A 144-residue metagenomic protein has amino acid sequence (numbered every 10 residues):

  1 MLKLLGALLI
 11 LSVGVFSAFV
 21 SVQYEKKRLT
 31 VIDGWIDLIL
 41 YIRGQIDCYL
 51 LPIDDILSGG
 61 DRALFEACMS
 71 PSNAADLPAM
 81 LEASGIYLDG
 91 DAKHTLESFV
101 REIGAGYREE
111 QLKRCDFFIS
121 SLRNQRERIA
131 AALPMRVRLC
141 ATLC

Functional and structural regions predicted by a protein language model:
L2-P71: Juxtamembrane/interface alpha-helical elements of multi-pass membrane proteins
G6-V20, Y24, V31-W35, A74 (+7 more regions): A generic structural signal for ordered alpha-helices
W35, Q45-E109, K113-I119: Glycine- and small-hydrophobic-enriched helix-loop-helix hairpins
G104-C144: Membrane-interface, cytosolic juxtamembrane amphipathic helix immediately N-terminal to a transmembrane helix, enriched
